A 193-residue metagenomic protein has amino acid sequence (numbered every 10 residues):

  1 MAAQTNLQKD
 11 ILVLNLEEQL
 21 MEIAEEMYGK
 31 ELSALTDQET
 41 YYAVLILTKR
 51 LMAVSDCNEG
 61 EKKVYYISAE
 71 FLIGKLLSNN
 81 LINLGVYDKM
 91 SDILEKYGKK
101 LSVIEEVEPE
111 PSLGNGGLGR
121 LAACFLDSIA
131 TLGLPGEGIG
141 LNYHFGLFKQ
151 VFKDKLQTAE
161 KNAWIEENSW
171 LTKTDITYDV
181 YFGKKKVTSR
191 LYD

Functional and structural regions predicted by a protein language model:
M1-D193: A conserved ligand/cofactor-binding region detector
